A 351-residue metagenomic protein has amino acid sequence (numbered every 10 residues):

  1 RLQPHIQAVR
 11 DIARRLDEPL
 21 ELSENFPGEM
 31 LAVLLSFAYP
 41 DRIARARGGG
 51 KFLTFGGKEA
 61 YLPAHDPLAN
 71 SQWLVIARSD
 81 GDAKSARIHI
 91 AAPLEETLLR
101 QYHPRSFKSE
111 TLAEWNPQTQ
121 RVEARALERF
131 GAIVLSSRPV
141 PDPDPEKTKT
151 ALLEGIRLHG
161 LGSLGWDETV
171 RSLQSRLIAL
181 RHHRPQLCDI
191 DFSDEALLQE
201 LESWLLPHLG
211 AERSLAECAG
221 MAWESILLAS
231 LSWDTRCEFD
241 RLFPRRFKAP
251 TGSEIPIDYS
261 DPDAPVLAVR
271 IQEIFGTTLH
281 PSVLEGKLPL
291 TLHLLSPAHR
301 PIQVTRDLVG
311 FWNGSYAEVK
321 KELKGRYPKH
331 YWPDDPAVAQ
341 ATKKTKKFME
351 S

Functional and structural regions predicted by a protein language model:
R1-K51, G56, Q72-R246, V283-S351: Acidic, serine/threonine- and proline-rich low-complexity intrinsically disordered segments
L62-A64, R125, I257: Short capping micro-motif at the N-terminus of alpha-helices
H89, P265-R270, G276-T278: Phosphate-centric recognition/catalysis
I255-I257, A264: Solvent-exposed, non-transmembrane regions of integral membrane proteins
D258, R270, T278-V283, P297: Long C-terminal interaction/binding lobes of large macromolecular proteins
